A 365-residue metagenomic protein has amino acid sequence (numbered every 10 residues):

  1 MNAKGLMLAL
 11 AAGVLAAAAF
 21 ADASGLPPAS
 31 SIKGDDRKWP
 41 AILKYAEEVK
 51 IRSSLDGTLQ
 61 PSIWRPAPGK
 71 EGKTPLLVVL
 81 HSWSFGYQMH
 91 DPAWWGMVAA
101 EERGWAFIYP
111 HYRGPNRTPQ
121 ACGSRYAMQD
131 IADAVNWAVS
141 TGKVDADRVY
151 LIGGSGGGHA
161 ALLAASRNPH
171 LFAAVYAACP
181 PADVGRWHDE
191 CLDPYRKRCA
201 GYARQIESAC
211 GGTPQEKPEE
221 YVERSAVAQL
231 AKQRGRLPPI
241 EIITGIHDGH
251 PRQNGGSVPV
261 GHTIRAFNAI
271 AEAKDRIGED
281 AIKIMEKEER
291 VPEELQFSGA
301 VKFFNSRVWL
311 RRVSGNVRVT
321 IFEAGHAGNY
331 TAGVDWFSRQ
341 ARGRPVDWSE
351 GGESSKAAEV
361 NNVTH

Functional and structural regions predicted by a protein language model:
M1-I42, R344, E350-H365: N-terminal targeting or regulatory segments adjacent to alpha/beta-hydrolase or S9 domains
L26-E71: N-terminal cap/lid segment of alpha/beta-hydrolase-fold proteins
K70-T74, V79-Q120, V184-G185, H250-R252: Short substrate-entry loop that stabilizes the transition state in hydrolases
S84, M89, A173-A174, P180-P181 (+2 more regions): Mobile cap/lid helix-loop segments that gate and shape the active-site cleft of serine hydrolases
F85, W137-T141, A146-R196: Primarily recognizes the serine-hydrolase "nucleophile elbow" in alpha/beta-hydrolase and SGNH/GDSL folds
C122-G142: Alpha/beta-hydrolase active-site loop
P218-R312: Serine-hydrolase catalytic core
R311-H365: Catalytic active-site module of serine/aspartate enzymes centered on a nucleophile-bearing elbow/loop
